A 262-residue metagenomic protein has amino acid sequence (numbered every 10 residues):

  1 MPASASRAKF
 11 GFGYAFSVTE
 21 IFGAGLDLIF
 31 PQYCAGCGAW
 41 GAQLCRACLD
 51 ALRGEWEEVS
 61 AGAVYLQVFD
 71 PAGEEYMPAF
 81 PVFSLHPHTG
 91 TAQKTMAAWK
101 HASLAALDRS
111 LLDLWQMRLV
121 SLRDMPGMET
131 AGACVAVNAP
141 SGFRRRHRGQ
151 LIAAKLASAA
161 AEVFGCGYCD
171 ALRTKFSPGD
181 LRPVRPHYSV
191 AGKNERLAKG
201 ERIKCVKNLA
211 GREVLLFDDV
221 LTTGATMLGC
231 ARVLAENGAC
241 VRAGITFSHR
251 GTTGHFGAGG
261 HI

Functional and structural regions predicted by a protein language model:
P2-A8, L215, L228-I262: PRPP-dependent phosphoribosyltransferase catalytic core
P2-A92: N-terminal juxtadomain amphipathic helix that follows a signal peptide/anchor or precedes a small N-terminal auxiliary
A39, N138-S141: Short, well-ordered beta-to-alpha junction loops that form the rim of enzyme active sites and present histidine/acidic
D50, S158-E162, L228, R232 (+1 more regions): Short, well-ordered alpha-helices that flank and scaffold nucleotide-derived cofactor binding pockets
E58-C134, G142-A154, S158, L172-E213 (+1 more regions): Active-site-facing substrate-recognition patch
A136, L216-F217: Generic enzyme active-site microenvironment
